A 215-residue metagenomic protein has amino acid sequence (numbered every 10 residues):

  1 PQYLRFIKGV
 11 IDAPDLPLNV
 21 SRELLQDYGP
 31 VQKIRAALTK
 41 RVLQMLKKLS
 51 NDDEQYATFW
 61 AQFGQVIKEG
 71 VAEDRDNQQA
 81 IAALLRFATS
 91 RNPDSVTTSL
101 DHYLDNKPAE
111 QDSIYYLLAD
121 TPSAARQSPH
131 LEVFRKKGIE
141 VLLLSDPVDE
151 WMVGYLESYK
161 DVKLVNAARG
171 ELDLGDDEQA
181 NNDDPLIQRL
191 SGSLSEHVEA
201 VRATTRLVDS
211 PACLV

Functional and structural regions predicted by a protein language model:
P1-V215: Long, intrinsically disordered, charge-dense linkers/tails
